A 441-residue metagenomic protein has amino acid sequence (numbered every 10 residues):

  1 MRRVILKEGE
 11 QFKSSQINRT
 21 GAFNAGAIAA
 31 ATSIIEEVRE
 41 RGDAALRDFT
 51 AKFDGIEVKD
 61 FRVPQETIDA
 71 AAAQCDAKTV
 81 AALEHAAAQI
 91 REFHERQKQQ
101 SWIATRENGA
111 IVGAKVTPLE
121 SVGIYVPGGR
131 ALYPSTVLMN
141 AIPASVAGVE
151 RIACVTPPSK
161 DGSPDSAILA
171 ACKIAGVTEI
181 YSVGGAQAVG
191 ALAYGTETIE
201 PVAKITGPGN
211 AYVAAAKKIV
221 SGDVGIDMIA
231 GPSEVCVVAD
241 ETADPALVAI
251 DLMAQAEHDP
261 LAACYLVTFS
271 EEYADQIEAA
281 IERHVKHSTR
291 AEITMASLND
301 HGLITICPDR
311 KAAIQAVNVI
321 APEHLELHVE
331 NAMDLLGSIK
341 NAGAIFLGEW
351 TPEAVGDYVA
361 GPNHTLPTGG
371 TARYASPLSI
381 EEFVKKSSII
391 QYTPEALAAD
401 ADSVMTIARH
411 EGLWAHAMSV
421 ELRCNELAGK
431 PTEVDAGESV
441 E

Functional and structural regions predicted by a protein language model:
M1-E120, V440: N-terminal Rossmann-like NAD(P)+-binding subdomain of aldehyde/semialdehyde dehydrogenases
R2-E8, E179-G184, I304-D309: Short acidic-hydrophobic, aromatic-tinged amphipathic segments that line or gate anion-handling sites
Q99-A104, G225, A262-V267, H287-L298 (+3 more regions): Flexible, glycine/charged-enriched surface loops at secondary-structure junctions
A104-A170: Conserved small-residue-rich beta-alpha loop and adjacent elements that most often cradle the phosphate/pyrophosphate
G176-L247, D251-A254, H258-A263: Conserved NAD(P)+-binding/catalytic subdomain of aldehyde/semialdehyde dehydrogenases
M228-D300, I304: A conserved active-site cap/scaffold subdomain adjacent to cofactor or substrate pockets
V319-E441: C-terminal core of ALDH-fold dehydrogenases
